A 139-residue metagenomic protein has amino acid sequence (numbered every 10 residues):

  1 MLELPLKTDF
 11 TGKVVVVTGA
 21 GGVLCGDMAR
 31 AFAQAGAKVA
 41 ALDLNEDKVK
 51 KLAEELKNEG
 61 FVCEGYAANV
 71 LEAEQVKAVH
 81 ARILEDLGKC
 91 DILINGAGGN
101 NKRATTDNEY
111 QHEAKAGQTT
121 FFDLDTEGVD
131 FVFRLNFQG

Functional and structural regions predicted by a protein language model:
E3-A40: Canonical Rossmann dinucleotide-binding motif of NAD(H)/NADP(H)-dependent dehydrogenases/reductases, specifically
V23, G96, N100-A104: Active-site beta-alpha loop architecture of Rossmann-like, nucleotide-cofactor-dependent enzymes
A35-L52: Conserved glycine-rich Rossmann-like NAD(P)H-binding loop of the short-chain dehydrogenase/reductase
E46-D47, A67-A81, T126: The beta1-alpha1 cofactor-binding region of Rossmann-like NAD(H)/NADP(H)-dependent oxidoreductases
C63-G65: Hydrophobic/aromatic anchor residues within beta-strands of the central parallel beta-sheet of Rossmann-like
D91-I94: N-terminal Rossmann-like NAD(P) cofactor-binding module of classical short-chain dehydrogenase/reductase
A104-D130: Substrate-binding pocket helix/loop in short-chain dehydrogenase/reductase
